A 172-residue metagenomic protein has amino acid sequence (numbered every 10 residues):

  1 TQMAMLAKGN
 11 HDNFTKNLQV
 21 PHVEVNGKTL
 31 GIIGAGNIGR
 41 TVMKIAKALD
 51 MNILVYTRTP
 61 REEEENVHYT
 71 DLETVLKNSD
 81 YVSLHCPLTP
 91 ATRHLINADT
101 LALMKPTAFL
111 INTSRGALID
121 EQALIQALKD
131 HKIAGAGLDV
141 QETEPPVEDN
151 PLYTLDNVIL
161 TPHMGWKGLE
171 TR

Functional and structural regions predicted by a protein language model:
T1-T29: Phosphate-binding beta-alpha-beta segment of Rossmann-like dinucleotide-binding domains, i.e., the NAD(P)
H22-N26, K47, A102-L103, L152: Short, flexible hinge/linker loops that cap or flank conserved catalytic cores
A35-G36: Glycine-rich Rossmann-fold phosphate-binding loop(s) that bind the pyrophosphate of adenine dinucleotide cofactors
G39-R40: N-terminal Rossmann-fold NAD(P) dinucleotide-binding loop
M43, M51-N52: Residues at the starts of beta-strands that form the adenosine-phosphate
N52, T59-P151: Rossmann-like adenosine-cofactor binding region
L155-R172: Adenosine-phosphate binding glycine-rich loop
